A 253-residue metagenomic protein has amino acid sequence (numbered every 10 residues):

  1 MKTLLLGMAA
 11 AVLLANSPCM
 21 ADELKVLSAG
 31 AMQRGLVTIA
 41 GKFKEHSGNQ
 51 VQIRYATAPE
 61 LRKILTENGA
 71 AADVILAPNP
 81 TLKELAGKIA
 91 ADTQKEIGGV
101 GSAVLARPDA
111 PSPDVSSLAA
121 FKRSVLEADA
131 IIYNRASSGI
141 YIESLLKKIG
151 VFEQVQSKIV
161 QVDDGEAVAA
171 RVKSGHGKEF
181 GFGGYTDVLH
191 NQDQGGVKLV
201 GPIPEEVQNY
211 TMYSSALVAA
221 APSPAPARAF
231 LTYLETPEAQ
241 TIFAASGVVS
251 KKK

Functional and structural regions predicted by a protein language model:
L5-N16: Bacterial N-terminal signal peptides
S17-A21: Sec/Tat signal peptide C-region and signal peptidase I cleavage site
D22-A71, L76-V100, L105-K253: Exported/periplasmic ABC-transporter solute-binding proteins
